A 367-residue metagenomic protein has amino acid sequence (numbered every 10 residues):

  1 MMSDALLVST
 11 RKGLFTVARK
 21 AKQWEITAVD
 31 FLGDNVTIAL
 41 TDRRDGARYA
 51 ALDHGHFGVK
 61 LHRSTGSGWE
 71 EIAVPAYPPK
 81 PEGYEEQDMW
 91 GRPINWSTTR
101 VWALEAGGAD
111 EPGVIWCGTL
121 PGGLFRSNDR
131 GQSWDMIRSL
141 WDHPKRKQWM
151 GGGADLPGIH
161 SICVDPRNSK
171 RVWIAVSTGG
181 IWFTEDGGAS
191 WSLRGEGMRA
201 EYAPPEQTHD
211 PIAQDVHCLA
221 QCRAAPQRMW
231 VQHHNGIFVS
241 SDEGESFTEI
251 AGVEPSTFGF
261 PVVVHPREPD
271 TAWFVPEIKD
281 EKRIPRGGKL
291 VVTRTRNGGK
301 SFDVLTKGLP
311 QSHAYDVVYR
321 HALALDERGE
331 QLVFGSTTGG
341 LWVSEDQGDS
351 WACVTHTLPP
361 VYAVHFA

Functional and structural regions predicted by a protein language model:
M1-A367: Extracellular glycan-interacting surfaces
